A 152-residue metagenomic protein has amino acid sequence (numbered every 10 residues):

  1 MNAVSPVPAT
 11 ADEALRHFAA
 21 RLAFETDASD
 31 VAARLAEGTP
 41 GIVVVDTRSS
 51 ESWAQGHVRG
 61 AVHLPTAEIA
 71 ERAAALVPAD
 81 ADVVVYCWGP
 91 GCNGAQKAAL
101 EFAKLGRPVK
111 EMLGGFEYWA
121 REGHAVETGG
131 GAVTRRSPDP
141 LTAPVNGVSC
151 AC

Functional and structural regions predicted by a protein language model:
M1-V44, R48-Q55, T128-C152: Flexible, polar/low-complexity N-terminal or interdomain linker segments that lie immediately upstream of folded
G38-V44, R59-G60, D82, P108: Short active-site oxyanion
W53-R59, W119: Short loop/helix-cap segments at secondary-structure boundaries that form the rim of catalytic
H57, A73, G123: Short, flexible helix/strand-to-coil boundary loops that buttress conserved ligand/catalytic motifs in alpha/beta
V62, D80, V126-G130: Short, hinge-like loop/turn segments at secondary-structure boundaries
L64-E71: Glycine-rich, highly charged phosphate/nucleotide-binding loops
A70, Y118-W119, R135-R136: Short secondary-structure capping/turn micro-motifs that flank functional sites
A74-A120: Catalytic cysteine-centered active loop of the rhodanese-like fold, especially the PTP/DSP P-loop
